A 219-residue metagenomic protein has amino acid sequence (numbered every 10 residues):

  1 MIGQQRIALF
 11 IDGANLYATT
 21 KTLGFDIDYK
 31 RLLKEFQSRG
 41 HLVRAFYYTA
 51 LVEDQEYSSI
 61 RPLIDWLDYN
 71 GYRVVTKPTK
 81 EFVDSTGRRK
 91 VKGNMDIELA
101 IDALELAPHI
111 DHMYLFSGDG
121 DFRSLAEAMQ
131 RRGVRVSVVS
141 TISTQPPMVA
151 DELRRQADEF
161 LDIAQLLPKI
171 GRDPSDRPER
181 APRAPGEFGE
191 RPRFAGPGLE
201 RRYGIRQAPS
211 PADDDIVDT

Functional and structural regions predicted by a protein language model:
M1-T219: Terminal and domain-boundary accessory regions
